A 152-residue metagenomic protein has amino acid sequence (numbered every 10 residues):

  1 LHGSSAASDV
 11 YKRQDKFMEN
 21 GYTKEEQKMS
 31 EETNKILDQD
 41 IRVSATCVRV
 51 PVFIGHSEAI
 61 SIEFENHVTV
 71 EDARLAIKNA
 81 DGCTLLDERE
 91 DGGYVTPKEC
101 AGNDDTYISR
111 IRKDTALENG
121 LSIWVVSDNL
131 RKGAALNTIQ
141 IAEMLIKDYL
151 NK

Functional and structural regions predicted by a protein language model:
L1-A7, Y11: Single conserved hydrophobic/aromatic residue that forms the stacking wall/gate of nucleotide- or nucleobase-binding
S5, E25-M29, T69, D104: Alpha-helical structural motif
D9-V52: Oxyanion-binding "anion nests"
V43-K152: C-terminal active-site/capping subdomain that shapes the small-molecule cofactor and substrate pocket of enzyme
